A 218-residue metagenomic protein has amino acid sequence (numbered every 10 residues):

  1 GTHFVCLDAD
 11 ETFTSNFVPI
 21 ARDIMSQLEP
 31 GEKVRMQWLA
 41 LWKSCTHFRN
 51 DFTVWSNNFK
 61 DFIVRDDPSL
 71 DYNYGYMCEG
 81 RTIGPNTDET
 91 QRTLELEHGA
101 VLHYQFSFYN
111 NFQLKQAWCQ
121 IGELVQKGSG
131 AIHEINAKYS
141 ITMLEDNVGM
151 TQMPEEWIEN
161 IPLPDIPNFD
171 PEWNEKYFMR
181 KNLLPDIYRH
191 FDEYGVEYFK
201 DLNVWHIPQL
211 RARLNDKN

Functional and structural regions predicted by a protein language model:
G1-T12: Short beta-strand-to-loop acidic/aromatic patch adjacent to the donor-nucleotide binding site
T12-N218: Catalytic-site signature of metal-activated, phosphate-bearing donor transferases, centered on the GT-A/GT-A-like
